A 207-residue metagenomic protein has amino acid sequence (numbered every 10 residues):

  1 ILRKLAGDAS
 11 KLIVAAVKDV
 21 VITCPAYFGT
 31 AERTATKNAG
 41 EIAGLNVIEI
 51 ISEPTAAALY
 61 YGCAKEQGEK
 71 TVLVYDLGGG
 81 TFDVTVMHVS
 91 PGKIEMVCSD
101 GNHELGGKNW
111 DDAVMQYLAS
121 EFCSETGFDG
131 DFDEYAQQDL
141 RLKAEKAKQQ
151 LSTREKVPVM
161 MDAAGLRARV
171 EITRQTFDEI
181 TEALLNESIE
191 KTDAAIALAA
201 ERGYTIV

Functional and structural regions predicted by a protein language model:
G7-V207: Oxyanion-binding/catalytic loops of NTP- or PPi-dependent enzymes
